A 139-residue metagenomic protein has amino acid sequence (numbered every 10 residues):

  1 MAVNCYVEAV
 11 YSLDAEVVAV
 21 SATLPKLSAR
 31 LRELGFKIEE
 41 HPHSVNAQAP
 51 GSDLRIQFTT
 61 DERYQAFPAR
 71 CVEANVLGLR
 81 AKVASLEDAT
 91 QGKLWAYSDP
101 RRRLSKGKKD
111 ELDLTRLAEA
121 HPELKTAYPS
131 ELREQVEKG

Functional and structural regions predicted by a protein language model:
M1-G139: Compositionally biased terminal segments of proteins
